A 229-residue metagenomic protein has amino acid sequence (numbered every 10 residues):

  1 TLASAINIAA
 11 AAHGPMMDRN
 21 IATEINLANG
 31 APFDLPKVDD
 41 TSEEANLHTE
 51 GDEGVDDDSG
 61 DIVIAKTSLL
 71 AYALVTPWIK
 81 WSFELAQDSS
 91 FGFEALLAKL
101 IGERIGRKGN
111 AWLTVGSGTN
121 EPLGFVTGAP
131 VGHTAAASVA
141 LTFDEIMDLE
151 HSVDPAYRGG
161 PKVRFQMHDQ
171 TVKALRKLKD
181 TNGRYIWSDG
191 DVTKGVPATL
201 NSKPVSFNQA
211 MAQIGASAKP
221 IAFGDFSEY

Functional and structural regions predicted by a protein language model:
T1-K162, R176, N182-W187, D191-I214 (+1 more regions): Acidic/polar, low-complexity extended loops/arms that serve as protein-protein interfaces in large oligomeric shells
I214-I221: Aromatic (Trp/Tyr) and acidic
G224: TRNA-recognition modules of translation machinery and tRNA-sensing kinases, especially anticodon-binding
